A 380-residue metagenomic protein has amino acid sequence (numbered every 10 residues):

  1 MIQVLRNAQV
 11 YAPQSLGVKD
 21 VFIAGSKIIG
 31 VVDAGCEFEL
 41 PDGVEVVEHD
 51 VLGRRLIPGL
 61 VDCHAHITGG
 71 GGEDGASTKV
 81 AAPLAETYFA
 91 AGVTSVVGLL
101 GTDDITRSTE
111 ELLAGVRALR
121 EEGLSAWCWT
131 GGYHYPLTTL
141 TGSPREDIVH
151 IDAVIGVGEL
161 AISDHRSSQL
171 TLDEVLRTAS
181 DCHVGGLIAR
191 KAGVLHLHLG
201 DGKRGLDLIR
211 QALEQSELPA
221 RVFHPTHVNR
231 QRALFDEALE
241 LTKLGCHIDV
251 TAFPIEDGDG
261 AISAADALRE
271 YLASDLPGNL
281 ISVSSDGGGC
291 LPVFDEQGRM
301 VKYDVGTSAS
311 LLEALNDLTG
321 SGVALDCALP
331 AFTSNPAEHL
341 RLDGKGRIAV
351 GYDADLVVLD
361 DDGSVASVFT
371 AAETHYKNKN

Functional and structural regions predicted by a protein language model:
I2-Q3, V10-I57: Histidine-rich, glycine-flanked metal-binding segment
A8, G25-I28, K345-N380: C-terminal cap of metal-dependent C-N hydrolases
A8, S26, G53, H64 (+8 more regions): Divalent metal-coordination and catalytic microenvironments
G43, V51-A114: Metal-associated gating/positioning segment near the N- to mid-region
P83-P136, D152-H165, L187-D201, R221-T226: Divalent metal-dependent hydrolysis catalytic cores, especially in the metallo-beta-lactamase
Y88, V116-L119, A238-L241, Y271 (+1 more regions): Generic structural signal for hydrophobic
S180-P292, M300-K302: Active-site core of metal-dependent hydrolases
A273-V358: His/Asp/Glu-enriched, well-ordered alpha-helical/loop segment that forms or immediately abuts the divalent-metal
